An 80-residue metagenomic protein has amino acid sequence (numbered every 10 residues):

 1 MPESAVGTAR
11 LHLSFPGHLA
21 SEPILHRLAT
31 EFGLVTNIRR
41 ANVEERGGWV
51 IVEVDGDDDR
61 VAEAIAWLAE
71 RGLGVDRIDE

Functional and structural regions predicted by a protein language model:
M1-G48, E53-E80: Long, contiguous binding/interaction regions
